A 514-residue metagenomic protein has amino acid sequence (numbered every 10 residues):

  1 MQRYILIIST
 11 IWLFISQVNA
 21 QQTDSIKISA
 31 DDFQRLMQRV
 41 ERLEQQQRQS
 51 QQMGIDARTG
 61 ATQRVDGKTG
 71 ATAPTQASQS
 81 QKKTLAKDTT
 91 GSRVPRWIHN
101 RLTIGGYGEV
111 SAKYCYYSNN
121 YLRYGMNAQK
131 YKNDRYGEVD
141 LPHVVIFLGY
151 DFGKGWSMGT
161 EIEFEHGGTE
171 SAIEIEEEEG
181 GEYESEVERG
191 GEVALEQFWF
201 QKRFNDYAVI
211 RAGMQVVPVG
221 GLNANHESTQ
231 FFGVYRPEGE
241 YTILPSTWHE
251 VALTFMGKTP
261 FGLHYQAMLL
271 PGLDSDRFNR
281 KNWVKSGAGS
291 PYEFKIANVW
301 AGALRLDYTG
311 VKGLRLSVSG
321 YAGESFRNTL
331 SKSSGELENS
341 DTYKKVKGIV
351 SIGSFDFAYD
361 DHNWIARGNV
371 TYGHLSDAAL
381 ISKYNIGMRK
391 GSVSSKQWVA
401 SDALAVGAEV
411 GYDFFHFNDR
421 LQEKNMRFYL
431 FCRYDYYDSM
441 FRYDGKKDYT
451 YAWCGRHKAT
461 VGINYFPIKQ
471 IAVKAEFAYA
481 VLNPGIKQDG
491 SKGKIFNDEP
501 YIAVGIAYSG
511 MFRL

Functional and structural regions predicted by a protein language model:
M1-S25: Bacterial Sec-dependent N-terminal signal peptides
Q21-R123, L514: N-terminal periplasmic/intermembrane-space "pro-region" immediately following the signal or transit peptide
V94-Y116, N133-S275, N298-A303, D307-L316 (+3 more regions): Outer membrane beta-barrel
Y117, N133, Y183-E188, F198-Q201 (+2 more regions): Outer-membrane beta-barrel pore domains
Y124-Y131, W283-A288, I386-G391: A solvent-exposed, charged loop/short amphipathic helix patch at secondary-structure junctions
M126-Q129, F232-G239, L337-S340: Surface-exposed loop/turn segments flanking beta-strands in extracellular/periplasmic regions
S246, E293-W300, K345-I349: Active-site glycine- and acidic-residue-rich loops that bind and position anionic ligands or nucleotide-like cofactors
R277, V284-S331: Loop-centered beta-sheet repeat module
